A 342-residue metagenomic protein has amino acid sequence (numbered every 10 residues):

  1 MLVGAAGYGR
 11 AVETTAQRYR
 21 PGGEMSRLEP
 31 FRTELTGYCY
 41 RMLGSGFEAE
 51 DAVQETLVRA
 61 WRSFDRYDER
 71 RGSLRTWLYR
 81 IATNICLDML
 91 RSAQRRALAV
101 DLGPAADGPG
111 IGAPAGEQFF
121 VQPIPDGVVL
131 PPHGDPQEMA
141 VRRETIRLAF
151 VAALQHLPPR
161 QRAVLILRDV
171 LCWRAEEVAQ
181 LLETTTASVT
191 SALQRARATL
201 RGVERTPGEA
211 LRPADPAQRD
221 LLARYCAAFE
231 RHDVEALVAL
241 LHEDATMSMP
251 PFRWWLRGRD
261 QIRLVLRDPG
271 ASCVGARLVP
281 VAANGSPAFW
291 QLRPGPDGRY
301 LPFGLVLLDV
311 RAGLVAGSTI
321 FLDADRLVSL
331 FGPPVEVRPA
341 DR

Functional and structural regions predicted by a protein language model:
E13-G37, F47-E50, W61: A short, charge-rich alpha-helical start-of-domain segment used by transcription regulators
L35, A49-A60, I81-A82, A149 (+2 more regions): Short, small-hydrophobic-rich alpha-helical interface motif
L35, C39, L78, A82-L90: Hydrophobic-face residues of short alpha-helical interaction/recognition segments
S45, L57-L74, D88-A97, Q155 (+1 more regions): Sigma70-family region 2
T83-L102, P109-E117, R201-G202: Arg/Lys-rich amphipathic alpha helix in sigma70-family domain 2
F119-Q161, D215-R219, A223, A227: Amphipathic alpha-helical segment used for protein-protein interaction
V164-L165: A short pre-motif secondary-structure segment
A175-E176, Q180-L181, T186-R277: Solvent-exposed, charged amphipathic helical/linker segments at domain boundaries
